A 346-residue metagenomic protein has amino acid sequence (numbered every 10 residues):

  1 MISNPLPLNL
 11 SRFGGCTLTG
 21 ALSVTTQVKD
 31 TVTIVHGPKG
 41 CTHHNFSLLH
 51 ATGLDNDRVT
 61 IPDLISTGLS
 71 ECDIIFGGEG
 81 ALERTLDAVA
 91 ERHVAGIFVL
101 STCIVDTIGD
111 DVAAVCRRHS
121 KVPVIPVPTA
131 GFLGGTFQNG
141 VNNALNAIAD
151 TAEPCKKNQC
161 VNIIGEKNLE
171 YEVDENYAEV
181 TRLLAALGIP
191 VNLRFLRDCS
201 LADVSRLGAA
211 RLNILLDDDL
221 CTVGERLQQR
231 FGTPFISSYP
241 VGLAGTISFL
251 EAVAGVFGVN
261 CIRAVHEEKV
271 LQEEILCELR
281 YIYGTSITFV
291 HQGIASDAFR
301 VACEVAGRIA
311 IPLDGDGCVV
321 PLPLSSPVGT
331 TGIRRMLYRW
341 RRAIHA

Functional and structural regions predicted by a protein language model:
M1-A346: An N-terminal assembly and electron-transfer interface module characteristic of large anaerobic redox and radical
